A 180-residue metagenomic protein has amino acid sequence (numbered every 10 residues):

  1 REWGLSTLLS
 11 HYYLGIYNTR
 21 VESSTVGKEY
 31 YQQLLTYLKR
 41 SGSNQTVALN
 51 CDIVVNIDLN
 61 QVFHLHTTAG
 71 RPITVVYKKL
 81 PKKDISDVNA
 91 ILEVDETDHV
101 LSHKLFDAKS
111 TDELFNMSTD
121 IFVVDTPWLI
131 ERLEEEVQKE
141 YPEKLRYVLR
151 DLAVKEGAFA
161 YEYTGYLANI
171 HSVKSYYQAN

Functional and structural regions predicted by a protein language model:
R1-V54, L59-Q61: Conserved N-terminal catalytic core of the sugar/cofactor nucleotidyltransferase
Y31-Q33, G42, D84-F106: Rossmann-like NAD(P)H-binding beta-loop-alpha module
V47, F63, T67, D95-N180: Catalytic-core segments of class I nucleotidyltransferases/pyrophosphorylases that form NMP-activated intermediates
L49-N50, V76-Y77, D125: Short beta-strand segments
D52-I53, K82, Y166-L167: Short histidine/acidic/glycine/proline-rich micro-motifs that form metal- and phosphate-coordinating active-site loops
N56-D87, V94: Conserved donor-nucleotide/metal-binding helix-loop-beta segment in metal-dependent transferases, i.e., the alpha-helix
V75, I91, I121-V123: Conserved hydrophobic/aromatic beta-strand scaffold that supports enzyme active sites
